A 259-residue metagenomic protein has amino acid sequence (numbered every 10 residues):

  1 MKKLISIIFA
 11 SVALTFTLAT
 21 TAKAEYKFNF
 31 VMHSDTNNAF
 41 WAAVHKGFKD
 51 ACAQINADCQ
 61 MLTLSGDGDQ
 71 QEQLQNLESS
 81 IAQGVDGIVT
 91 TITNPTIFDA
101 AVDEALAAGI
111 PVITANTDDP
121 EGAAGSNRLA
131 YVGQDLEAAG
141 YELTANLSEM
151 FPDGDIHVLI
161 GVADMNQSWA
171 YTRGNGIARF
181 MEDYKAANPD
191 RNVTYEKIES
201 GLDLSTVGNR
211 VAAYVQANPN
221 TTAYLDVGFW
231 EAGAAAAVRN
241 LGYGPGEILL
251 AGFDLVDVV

Functional and structural regions predicted by a protein language model:
M1-F9: Bacterial N-terminal signal peptides that target proteins for export
K3, A22-V259: A residue-level marker of the well-folded mature domains of exported/periplasmic proteins
V12-A22: C-terminal segment of classical bacterial N-terminal signal peptides
